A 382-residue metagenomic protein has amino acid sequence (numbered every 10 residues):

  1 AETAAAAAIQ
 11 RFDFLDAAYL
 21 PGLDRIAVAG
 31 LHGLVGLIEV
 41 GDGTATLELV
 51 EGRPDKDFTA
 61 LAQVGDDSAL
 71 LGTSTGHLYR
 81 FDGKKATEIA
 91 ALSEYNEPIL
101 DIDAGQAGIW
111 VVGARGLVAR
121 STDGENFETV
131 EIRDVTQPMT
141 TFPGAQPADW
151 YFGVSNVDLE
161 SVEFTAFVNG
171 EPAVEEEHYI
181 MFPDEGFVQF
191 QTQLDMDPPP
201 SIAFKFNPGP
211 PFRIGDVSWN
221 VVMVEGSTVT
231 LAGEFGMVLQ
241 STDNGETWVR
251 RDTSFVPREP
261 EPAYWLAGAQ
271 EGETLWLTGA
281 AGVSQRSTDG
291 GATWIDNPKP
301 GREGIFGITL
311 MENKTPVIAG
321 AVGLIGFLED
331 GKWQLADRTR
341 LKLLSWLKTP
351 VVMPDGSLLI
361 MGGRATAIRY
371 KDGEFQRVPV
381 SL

Functional and structural regions predicted by a protein language model:
A1-P138, P208-L382: Residue-level hotspots at or immediately adjacent to binding/recognition sites across diverse folds
D134-N207: Extended beta-strand solenoid/passenger and fiber regions
